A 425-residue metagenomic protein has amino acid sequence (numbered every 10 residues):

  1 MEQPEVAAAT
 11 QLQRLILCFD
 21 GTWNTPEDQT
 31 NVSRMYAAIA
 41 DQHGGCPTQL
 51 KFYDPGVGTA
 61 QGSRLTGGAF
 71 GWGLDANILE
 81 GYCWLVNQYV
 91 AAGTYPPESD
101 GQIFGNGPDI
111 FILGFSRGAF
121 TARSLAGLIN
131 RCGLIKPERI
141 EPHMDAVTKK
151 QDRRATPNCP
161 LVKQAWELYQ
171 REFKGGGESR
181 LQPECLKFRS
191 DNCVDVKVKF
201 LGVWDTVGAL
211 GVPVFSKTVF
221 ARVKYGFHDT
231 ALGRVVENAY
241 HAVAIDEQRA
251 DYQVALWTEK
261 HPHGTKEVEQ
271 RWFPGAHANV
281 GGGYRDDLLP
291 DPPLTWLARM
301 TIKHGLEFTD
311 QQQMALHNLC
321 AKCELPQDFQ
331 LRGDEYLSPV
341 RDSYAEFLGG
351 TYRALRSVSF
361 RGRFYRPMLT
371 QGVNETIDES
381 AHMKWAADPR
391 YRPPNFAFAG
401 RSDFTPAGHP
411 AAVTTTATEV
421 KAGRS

Functional and structural regions predicted by a protein language model:
M1-S425: Active-site- or binding-pocket-proximal scaffold segments within functional domains
